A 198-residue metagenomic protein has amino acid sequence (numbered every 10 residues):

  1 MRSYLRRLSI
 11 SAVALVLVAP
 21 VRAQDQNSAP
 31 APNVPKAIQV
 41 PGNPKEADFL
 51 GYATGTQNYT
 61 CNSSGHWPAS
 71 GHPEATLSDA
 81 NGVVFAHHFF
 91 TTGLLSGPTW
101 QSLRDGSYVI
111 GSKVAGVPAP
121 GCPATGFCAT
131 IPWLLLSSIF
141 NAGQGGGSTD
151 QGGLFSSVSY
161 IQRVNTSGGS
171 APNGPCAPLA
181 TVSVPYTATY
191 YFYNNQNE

Functional and structural regions predicted by a protein language model:
M1-I10: Bacterial N-terminal signal peptides that target proteins for export
R2-S3, V18, S159: General helical secondary-structure elements
S11-V16: Bacterial N-terminal signal peptides
A19-A23: Sec/Tat signal peptide C-region and signal peptidase I cleavage site
Q24-N58, G65-E198: Primary mode marks residue(s) on the alpha4-beta5-alpha5 output face of response regulator receiver
